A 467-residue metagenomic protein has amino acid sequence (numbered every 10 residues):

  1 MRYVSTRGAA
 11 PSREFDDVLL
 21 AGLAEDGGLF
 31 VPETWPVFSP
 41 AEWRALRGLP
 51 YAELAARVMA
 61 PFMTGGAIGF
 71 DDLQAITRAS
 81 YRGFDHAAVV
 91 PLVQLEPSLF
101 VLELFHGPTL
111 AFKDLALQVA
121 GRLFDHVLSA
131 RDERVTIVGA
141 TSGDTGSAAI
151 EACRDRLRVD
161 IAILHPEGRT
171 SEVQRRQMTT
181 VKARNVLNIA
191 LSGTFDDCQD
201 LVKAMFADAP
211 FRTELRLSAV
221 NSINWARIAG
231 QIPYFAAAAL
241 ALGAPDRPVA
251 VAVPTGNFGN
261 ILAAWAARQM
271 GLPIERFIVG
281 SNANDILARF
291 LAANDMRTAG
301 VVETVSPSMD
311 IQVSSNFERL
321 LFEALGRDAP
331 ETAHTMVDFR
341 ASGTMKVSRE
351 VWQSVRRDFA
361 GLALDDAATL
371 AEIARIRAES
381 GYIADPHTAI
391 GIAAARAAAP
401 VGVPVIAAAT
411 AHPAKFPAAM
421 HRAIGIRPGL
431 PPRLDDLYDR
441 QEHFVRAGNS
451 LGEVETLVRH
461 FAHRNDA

Functional and structural regions predicted by a protein language model:
M1-A467: PLP-dependent amino-acid enzyme catalytic core
